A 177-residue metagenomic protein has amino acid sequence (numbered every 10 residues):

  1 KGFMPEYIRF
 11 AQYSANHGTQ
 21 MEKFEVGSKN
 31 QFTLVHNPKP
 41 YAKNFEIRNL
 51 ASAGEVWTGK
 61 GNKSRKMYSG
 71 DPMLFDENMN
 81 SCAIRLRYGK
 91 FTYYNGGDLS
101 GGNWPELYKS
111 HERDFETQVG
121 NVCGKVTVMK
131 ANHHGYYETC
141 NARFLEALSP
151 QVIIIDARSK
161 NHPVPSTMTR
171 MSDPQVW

Functional and structural regions predicted by a protein language model:
K1-G2, F75-M79, W104-W177: Cap/insert and terminal regions of metallo-dependent hydrolase folds
K1-K109, R113-D114, D173-W177: Flexible, acidic/histidine-containing loops and adjacent segments that form or flank the divalent-metal
